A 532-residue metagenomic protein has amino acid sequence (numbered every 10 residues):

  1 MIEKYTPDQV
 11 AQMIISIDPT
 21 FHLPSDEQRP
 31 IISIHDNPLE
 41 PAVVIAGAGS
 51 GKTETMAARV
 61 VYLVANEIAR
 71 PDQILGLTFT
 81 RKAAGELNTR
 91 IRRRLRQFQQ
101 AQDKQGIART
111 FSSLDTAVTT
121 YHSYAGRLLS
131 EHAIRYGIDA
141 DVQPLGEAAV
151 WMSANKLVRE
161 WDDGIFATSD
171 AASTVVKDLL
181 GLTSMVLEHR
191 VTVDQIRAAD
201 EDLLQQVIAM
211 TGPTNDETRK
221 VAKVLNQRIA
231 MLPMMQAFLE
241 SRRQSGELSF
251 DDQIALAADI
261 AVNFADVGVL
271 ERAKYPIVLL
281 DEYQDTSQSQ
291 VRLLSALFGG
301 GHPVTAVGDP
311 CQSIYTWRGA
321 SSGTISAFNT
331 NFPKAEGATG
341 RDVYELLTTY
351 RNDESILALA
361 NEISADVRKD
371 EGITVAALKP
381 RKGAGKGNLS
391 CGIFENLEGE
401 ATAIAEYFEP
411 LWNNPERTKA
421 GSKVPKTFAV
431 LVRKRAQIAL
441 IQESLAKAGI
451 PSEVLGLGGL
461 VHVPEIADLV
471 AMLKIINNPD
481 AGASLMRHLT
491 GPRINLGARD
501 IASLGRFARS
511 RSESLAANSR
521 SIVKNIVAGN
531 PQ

Functional and structural regions predicted by a protein language model:
M1-A48, T55, R59, T120 (+3 more regions): N-terminal accessory segments
M1-T89, R93, A273, L279-L280 (+2 more regions): Conserved motor-region signature of P-loop NTPase helicases/translocases
I14, T20, I45, P71-M185 (+4 more regions): Conserved P-loop NTPase-based nucleic-acid remodeling module centered on helicase motor cores
F21, I31, R92-R94, Q102 (+17 more regions): Hydrophobic/basic alpha-helical segments enriched in Actinobacteria
Q28, V118, H122-A125, Q227-I277 (+3 more regions): Conserved helicase/translocase P-loop NTPase motor core
Q102-T110, I165-S169, N263, V267-K274 (+4 more regions): Short helix/loop segment immediately N-terminal to the Walker
T110-D115, A133-Q227, T339-R351, L357 (+3 more regions): ATP-hydrolysis module of ASCE/P-loop NTPase motor domains, specifically the Walker B Asp-Glu catalytic pair
L179-E188, E217-L232, E240, N331 (+2 more regions): Polyanion-engaging groove/track-forming segments
